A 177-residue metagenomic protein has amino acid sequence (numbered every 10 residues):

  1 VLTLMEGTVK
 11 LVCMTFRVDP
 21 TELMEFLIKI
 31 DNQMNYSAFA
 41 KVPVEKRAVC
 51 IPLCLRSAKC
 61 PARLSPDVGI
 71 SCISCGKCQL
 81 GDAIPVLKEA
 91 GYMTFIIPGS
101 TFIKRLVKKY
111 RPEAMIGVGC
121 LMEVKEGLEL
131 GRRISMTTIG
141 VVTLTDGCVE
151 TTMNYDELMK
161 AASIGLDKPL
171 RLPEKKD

Functional and structural regions predicted by a protein language model:
V1-A48: Electropositive, gly/pro-rich neighborhoods at or near active sites that engage anionic ligands
F39-Y92: Redox- and metal-dependent alpha/beta enzyme cores, enriched for Fe-S-associated oxidoreductases and cofactor-handling
I51-P52, F95-S100, I116-L121: Short His-Asn-centered micro-motif
A90, I134-S135: Short, structured coil segments at secondary-structure junctions
G99-K108, E123-V124: A short, acidic, amphipathic alpha-helical segment used as a generic capping/interface helix at domain edges
R111-E113: Proline-aspartate-enriched helix->loop->beta-strand connector
K125-R132: Short Gly/Thr/Asp-enriched flexible loops that form oxyanion-binding sites at enzyme active sites
T137-K175: Ser/Thr/Gly-rich flexible loops in soluble cytosolic domains mediating phosphotransfer, phosphorylation
